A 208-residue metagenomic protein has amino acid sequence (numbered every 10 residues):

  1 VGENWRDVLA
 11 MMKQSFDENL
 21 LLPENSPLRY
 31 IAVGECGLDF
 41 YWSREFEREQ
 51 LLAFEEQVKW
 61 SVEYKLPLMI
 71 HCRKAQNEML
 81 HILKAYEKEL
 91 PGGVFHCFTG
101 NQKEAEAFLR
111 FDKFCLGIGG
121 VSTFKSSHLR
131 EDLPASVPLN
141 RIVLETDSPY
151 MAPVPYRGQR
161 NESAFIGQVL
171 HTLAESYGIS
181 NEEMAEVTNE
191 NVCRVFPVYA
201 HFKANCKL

Functional and structural regions predicted by a protein language model:
V1-L208: Mid-domain alpha/beta scaffold segments of enzyme catalytic cores
